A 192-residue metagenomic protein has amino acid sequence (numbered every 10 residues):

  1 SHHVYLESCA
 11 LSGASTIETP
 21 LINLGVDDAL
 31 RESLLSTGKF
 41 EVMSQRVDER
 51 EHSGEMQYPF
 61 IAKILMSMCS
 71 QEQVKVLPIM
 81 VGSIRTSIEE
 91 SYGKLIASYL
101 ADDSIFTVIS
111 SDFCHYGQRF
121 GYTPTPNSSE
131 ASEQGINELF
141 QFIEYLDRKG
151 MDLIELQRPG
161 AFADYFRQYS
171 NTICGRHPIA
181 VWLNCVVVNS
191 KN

Functional and structural regions predicted by a protein language model:
S1-A180, N184, V188: Active-site histidine-anchored catalytic micro-motif
